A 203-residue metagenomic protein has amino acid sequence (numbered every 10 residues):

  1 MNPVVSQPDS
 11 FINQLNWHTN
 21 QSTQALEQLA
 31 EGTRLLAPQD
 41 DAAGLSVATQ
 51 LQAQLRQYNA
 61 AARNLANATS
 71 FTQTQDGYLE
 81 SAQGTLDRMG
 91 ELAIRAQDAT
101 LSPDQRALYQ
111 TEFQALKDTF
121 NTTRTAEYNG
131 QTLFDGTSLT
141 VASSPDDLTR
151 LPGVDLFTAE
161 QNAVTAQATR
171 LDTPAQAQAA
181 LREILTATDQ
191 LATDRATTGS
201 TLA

Functional and structural regions predicted by a protein language model:
M1-T19, R34-P38, T49, A53-Q57 (+1 more regions): Amphipathic alpha-helical coiled-coil/heptad-repeat segments
A25-L26: N-terminal signal-anchor/start-transfer transmembrane helix
